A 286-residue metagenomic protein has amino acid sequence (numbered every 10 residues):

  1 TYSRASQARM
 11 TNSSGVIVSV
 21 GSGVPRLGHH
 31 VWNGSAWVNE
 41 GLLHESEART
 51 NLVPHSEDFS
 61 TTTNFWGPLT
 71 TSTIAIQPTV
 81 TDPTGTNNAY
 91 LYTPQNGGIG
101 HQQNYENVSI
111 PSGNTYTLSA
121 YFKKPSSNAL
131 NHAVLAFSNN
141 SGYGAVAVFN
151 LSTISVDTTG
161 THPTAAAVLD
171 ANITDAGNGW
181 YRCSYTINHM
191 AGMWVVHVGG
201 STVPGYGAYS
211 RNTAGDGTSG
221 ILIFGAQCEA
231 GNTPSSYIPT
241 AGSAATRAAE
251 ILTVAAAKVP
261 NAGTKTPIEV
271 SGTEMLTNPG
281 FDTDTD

Functional and structural regions predicted by a protein language model:
T1-D286: Glycine- and acidic residue-enriched flexible segments with recurrent GG/GxG motifs
